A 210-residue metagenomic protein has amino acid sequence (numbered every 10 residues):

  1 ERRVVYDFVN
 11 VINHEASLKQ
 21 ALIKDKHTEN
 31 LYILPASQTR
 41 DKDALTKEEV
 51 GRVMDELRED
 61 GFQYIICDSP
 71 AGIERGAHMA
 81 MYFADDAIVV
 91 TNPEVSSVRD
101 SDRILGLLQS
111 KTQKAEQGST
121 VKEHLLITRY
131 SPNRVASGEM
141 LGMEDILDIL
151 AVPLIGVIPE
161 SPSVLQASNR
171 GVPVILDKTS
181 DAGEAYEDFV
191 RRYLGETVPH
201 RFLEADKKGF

Functional and structural regions predicted by a protein language model:
E1, T39, P70, P93-E94 (+1 more regions): Short beta->alpha junction loops/turns
E1-E59, S168-R170: P-loop/Walker-type NTP enzyme "switch/lid" segment
V5, E15, K19, K47-G51 (+5 more regions): Amphipathic alpha-helical transducer elements in NTP-driven molecular machines
I23-E29, A71, R75, P159-L165: Mobile beta-alpha loop/short-helix "lid" or hinge segments that flank ligand
D41-K42, E74, R134, L165: Conserved protein kinase catalytic core
R52, E59-D60, P70-I155: Conserved catalytic-core segment of NTP-binding enzymes
I65-I66: Walker B beta-strand of ABC/ABC-like P-loop ATPase nucleotide-binding domains, specifically the conserved hydrophobic
Q113-F210: C-terminal lobe/tail of nucleotide-utilizing enzymes
